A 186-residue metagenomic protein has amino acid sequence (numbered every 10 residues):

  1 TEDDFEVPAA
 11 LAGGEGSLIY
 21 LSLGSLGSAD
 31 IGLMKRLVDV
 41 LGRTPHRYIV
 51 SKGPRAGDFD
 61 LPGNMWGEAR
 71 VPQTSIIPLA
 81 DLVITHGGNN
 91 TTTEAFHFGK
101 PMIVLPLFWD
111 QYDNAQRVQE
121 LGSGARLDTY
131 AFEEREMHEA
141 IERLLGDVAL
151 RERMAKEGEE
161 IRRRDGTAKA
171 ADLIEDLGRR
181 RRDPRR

Functional and structural regions predicted by a protein language model:
T1-R186: Catalytic core of nucleotide-sugar-dependent glycosyltransferases
